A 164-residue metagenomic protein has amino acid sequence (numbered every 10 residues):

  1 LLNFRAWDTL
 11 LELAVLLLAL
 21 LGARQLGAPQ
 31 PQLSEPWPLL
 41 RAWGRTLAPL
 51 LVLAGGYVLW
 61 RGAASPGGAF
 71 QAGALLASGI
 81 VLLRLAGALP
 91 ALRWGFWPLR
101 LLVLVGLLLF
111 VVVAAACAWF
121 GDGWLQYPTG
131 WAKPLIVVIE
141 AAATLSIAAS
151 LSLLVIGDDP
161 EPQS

Functional and structural regions predicted by a protein language model:
L1-S164: Alpha-helical transmembrane segments of multi-pass membrane proteins predominantly involved in bioenergetics
